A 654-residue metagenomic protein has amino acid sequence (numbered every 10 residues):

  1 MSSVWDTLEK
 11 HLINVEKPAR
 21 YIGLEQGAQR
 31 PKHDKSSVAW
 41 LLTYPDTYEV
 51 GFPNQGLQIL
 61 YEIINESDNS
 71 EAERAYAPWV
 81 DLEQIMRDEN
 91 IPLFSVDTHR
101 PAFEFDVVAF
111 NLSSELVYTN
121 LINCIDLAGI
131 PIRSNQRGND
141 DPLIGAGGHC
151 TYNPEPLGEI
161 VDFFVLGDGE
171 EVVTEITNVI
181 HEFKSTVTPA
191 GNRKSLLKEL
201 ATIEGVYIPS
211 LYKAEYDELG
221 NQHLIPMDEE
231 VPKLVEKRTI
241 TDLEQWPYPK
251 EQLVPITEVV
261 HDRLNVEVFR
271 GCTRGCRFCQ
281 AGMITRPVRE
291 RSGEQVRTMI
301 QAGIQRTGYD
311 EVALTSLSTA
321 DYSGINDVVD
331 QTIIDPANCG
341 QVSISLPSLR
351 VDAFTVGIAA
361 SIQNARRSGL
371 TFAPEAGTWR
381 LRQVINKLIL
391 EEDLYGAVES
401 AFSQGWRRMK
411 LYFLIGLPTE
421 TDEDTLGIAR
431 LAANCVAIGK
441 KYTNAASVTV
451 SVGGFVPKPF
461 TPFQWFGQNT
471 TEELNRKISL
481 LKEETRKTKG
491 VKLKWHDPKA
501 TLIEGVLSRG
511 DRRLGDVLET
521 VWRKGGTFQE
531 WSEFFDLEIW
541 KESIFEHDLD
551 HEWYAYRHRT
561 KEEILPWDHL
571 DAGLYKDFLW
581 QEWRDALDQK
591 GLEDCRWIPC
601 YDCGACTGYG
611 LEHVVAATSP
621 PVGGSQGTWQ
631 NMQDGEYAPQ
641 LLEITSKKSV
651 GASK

Functional and structural regions predicted by a protein language model:
M1-Q29, S36, W40-L42, K487-K654: Radical SAM enzyme core and accessory elements
L12-L41, Y48-E49, P209, Y216-N265 (+3 more regions): N-terminal [4Fe-4S]-dependent radical SAM core
L42-D46, I64, V254-R277, I304 (+3 more regions): N-terminal pre-triad scaffold of radical SAM enzymes
T43, T47, A302-G453, P457: Conserved SAM/AdoMet-binding glycine-rich loop
N54, E258-E294, D602-A616: Canonical Radical SAM [4Fe-4S] cluster-binding loop centered on the CxxxCxxC motif and its immediate flanking residues
N69-D81: A short beta-strand-loop structural module common to alpha/beta enzyme folds
P78-P226, P462-D511, L518-S532: Glycine-rich beta-alpha loop elements in corrinoid/cobalamin-binding modules across cobalamin-dependent enzymes
L196-I208, L317-Y322, P347-A353, L414-G416 (+4 more regions): A glycine-rich phosphate-binding loop feature that marks nucleotide/adenosyl-phosphate handling sites
